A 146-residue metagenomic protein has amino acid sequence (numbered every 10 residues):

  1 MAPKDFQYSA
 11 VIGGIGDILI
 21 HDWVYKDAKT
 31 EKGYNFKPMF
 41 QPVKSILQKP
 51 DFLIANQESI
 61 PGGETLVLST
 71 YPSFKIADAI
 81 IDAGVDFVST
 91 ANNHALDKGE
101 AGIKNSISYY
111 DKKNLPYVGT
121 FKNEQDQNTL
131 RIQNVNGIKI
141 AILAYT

Functional and structural regions predicted by a protein language model:
M1-T146: Acidic, metal/ion-coordinating pockets
